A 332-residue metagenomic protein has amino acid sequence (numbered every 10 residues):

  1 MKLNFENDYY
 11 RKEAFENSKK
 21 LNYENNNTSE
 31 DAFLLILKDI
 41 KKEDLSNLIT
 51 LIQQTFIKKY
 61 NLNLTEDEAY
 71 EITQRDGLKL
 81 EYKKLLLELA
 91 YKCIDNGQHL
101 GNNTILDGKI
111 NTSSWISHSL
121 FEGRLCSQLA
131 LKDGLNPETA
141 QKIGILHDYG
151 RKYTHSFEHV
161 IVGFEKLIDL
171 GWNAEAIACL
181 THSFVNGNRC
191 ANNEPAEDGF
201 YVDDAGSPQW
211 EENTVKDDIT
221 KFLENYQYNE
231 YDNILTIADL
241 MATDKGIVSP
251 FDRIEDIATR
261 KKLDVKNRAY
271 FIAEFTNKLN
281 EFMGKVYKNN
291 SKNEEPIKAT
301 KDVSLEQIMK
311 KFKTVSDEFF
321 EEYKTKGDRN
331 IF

Functional and structural regions predicted by a protein language model:
M1-N17, L21-E24, L37: Non-Sec secretion/translocation targeting segments of pathogen effectors
I40-L80, D107-N136, L146, A191 (+1 more regions): Divalent metal-dependent phosphate-bond-processing catalytic cores, especially two-metal-ion Mg2+/Mn2+ enzymes that act
K83-H118, L146-Y153, V185-R189: Active-site flanking loop/helix segments enriched in acidic
A90, A178-C179, L235: A generic structural signal for nonpolar/aromatic side chains embedded in well-ordered alpha-helices
E122, L135-L170, A174-R189, D239: His-Asp-centered metal-binding catalytic motifs of divalent-metal-dependent phosphohydrolases/nucleases
